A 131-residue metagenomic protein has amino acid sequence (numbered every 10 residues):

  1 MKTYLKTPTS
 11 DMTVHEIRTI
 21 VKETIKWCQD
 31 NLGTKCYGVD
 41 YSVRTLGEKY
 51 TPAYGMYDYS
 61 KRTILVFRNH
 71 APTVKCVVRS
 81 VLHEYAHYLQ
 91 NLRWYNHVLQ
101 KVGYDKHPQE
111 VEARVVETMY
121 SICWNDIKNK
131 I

Functional and structural regions predicted by a protein language model:
M1-M12, V39-Y50: Hydrophobic or amphipathic, alpha-helical segments that drive membrane association/targeting
T13-Y37: Zn2+-dependent metallopeptidase catalytic core
K35-G38, Y95-N96, I127: Short, polar/charged, Gly/Pro-enriched helix-capping and turn/loop motifs at alpha-helix termini and inter-helix linkers
R44-K75, L92: Active-site scaffold of zinc-dependent metalloenzymes
K75-R79, N91-E117: Post-HEXXH active-site segment of zinc metalloproteases
L82-Q90: Short active-site segment of divalent metal-dependent hydrolases/proteases that encodes the spacing between
S121-I131: Long, well-structured alpha-helical subdomains associated with metal-dependent extracellular/ecto-lumenal hydrolases
